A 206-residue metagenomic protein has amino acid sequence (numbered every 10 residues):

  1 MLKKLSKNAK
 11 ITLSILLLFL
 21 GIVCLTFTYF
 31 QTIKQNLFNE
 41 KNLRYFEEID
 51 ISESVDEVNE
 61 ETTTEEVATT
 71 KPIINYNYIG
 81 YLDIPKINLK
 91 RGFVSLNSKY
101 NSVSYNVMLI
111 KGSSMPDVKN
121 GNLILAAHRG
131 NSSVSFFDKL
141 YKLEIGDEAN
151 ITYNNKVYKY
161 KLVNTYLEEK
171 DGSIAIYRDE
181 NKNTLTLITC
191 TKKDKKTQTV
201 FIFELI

Functional and structural regions predicted by a protein language model:
M1-K3: Juxtamembrane low-complexity tails/linkers enriched in Ser/Thr-Pro and polybasic
L5-I206: Solvent-exposed, non-transmembrane regions of membrane-associated and secreted proteins
